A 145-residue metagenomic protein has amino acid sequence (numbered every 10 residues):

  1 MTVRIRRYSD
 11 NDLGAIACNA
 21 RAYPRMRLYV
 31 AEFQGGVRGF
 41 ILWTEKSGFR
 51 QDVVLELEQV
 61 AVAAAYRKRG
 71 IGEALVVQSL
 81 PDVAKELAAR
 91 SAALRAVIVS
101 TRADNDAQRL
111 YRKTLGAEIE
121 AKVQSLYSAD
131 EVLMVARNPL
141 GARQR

Functional and structural regions predicted by a protein language model:
M1-N11, N138-R145: Conserved N-terminal entry element of GNAT/NAT acetyltransferase domains
V3, R7-E58, A63, V76 (+1 more regions): Acetyl-CoA-dependent GNAT
E32-Q34, A136-P139: Active-site beta-strand termini and strand-to-loop segments that position acidic
R50, A63-V77, A103-R109, K113: Conserved glycine-rich acetyl-CoA-binding loop
V53, D130-V132: Residues on conserved beta-strands of the protein kinase catalytic domain
R67, R90-Q108, Q124-D130, R137: Conserved beta-strand-loop-alpha-helix junction that forms the acyl-donor binding cleft
A74-R95: Conserved acyl-CoA
Y111-K122: Conserved acetyl-CoA-binding loop of GNAT-fold acetyltransferases
